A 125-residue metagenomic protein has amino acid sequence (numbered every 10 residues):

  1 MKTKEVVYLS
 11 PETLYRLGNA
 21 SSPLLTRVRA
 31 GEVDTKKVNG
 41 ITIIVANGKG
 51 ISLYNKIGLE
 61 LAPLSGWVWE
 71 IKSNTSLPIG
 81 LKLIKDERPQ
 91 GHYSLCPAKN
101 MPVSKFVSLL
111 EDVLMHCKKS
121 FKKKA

Functional and structural regions predicted by a protein language model:
M1-A125: NAD-dependent ADP-ribosyltransferases
